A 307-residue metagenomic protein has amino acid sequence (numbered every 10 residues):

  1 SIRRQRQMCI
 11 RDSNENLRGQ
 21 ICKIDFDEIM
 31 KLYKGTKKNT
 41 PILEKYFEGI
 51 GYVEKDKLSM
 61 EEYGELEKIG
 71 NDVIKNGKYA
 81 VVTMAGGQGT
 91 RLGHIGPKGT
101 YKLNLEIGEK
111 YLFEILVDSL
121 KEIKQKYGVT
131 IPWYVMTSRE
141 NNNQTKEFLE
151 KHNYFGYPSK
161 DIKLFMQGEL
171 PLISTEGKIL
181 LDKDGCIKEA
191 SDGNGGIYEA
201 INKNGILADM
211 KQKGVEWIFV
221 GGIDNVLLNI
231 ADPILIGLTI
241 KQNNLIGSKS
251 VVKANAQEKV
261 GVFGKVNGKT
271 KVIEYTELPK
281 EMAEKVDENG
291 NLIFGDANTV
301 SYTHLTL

Functional and structural regions predicted by a protein language model:
S1-R6, I10, H304-L307: Single conserved hydrophobic/aromatic residue that forms the stacking wall/gate of nucleotide- or nucleobase-binding
I2, V82-A85: Short glycine- and Lys/Arg-enriched binding-loop motifs that mark or flank ligand-binding interfaces
R3-R6, R18, R91, R139: Arginine residue identity/basic-tract feature
R4, R11-N16, K151-Y154: Fe-S-dependent hydro-lyases/dehydratases of central metabolism
S13-V53: Extended, charge-enriched "interface" segments that sit outside catalytic cores
Y52-T83, T90-L305: Domain-scale recognition of functional cores that engage charged ligands
